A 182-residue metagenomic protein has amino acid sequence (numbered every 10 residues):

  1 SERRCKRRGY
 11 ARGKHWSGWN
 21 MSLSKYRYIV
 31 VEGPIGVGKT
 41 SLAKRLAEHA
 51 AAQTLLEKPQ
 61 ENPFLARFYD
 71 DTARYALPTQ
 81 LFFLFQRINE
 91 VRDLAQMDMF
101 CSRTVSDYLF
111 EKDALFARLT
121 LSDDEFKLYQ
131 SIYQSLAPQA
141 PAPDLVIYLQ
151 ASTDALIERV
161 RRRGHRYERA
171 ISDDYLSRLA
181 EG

Functional and structural regions predicted by a protein language model:
R3-R8, R12: Short, low-complexity intrinsically disordered segments enriched in A/P/G/S/L with frequent Arg, especially at protein
V31: Hydrophobic anchor at the beta1->P-loop junction of P-loop NTPases
P34: P-loop (Walker A) phosphate-binding loop of NTP-binding proteins
K39: Conserved lysine of the Walker
E48-Q86: Conserved substrate/cofactor phosphate-moiety recognition/catalytic segment in nucleotide-dependent phosphotransferases
Y75-P141: Glycine-rich phosphate-binding loop used to anchor ATP phosphates in small-molecule kinases, encompassing both
D113-E181: A glycine- and Lys/Arg-enriched "phosphate-lid" helix/loop adjacent to the NTP-binding pocket of small-molecule kinases
